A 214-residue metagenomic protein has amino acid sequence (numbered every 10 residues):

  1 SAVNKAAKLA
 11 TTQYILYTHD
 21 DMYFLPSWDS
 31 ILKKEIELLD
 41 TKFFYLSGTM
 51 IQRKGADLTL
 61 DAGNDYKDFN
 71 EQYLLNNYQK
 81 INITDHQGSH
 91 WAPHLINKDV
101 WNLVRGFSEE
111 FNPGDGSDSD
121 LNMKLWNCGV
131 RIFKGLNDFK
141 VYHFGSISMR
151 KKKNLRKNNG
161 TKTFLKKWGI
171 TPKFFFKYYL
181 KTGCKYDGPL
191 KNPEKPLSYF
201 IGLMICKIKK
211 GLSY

Functional and structural regions predicted by a protein language model:
S1-A10: Glycine-rich, basic loop-to-helix element that forms the pyrophosphate-binding segment of sugar-nucleotide handling
I15: Short aromatic/hydrophobic "clamp" motif used to bind/position activated sugar donors
T18-D20, S108: Active-site acidic Asp-centered loop
M22, P26-D65: Conserved donor NDP-sugar-binding/catalytic core segment of glycosyltransferases
L32, Q87-I96, V100-R105, E110-F139: A short, conserved alpha-helix in the catalytic core of glycosyltransferases
I51, N112, K134-N154, T163: Active-site donor/metal-binding and catalytic loop motifs of nucleotide-sugar-dependent glycosylation enzymes
N64-Q87, W91: Short, flexible, basic/aromatic active-site loop/helix in glycosyltransferases
L155-N159, F174-Y214: Non-catalytic, C-terminal membrane-associated alpha-helical segments of glycosyltransferases
